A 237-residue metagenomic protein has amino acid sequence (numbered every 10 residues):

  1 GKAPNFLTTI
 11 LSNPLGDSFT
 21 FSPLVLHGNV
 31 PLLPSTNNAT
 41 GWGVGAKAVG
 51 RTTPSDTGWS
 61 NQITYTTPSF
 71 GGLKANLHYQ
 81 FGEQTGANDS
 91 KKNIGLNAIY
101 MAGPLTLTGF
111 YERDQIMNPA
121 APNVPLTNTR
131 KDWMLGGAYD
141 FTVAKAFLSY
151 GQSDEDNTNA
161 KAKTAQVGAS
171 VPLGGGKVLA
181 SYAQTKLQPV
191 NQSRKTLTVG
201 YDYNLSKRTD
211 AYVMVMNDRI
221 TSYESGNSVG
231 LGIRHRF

Functional and structural regions predicted by a protein language model:
G1-A3, N76-Q80, T108-E112, F147-G151 (+4 more regions): Transmembrane beta-strands of outer-membrane beta-barrel proteins
G1-G82, S90-K92, I99-T106: Outer membrane beta-barrel
T66, G200, R236-F237: Secretion/assembly modules of Gram-negative surface proteins
G71-G72, G174, S206-R208, Y223: Short loop/turn motifs that connect adjacent beta-strands in outer-membrane beta-barrel proteins
D89-T198: Detector for outer-membrane/organellar transmembrane beta-barrel domains, recognizing the amphipathic beta-strand
M117, S153, V215-T221: A short, acidic, flexible beta-alpha connecting loop/helix-capping segment that sits on the rim of active
L197-V215: C-terminal closing repeat unit and adjoining cap/tail of repeat-based domains
S225-F237: Outer-membrane beta-barrel "beta-signal"
